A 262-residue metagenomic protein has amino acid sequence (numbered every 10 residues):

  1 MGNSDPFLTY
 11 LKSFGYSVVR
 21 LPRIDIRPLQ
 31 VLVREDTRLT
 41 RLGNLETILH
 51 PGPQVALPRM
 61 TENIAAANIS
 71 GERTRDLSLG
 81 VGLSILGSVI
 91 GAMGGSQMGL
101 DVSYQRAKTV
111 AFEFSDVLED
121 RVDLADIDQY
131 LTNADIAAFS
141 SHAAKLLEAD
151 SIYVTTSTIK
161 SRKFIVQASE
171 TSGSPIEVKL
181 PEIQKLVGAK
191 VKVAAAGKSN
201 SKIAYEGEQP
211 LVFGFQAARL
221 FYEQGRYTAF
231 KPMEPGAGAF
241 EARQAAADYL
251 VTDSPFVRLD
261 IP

Functional and structural regions predicted by a protein language model:
G2, R20-P28, V33-R38, V55-A65 (+3 more regions): Membrane pore-forming effector domains from diverse proteins
Y10-V19, I26: N-terminal segment immediately downstream of the Sec signal-peptide cleavage site in secreted/extracellular proteins
L45, H50-A92: Glycine-rich, hydrophobic membrane-spanning regions of integral membrane proteins that mediate transport
D76, G95-Q97, T171-G173: Extended beta-sheet lipid-handling architectures
L79-G87, S174-E182, A195: Residues on the lipid-exposed face of transmembrane beta-strands in outer-membrane beta-barrel proteins
G94-M98, K185-A189: Outer-envelope beta-barrel architecture signal
R106, E170-V187: Compositionally biased, low-complexity segments of secreted and virulence-associated proteins that act as
R258-P262: Short acidic DE-rich linear segments
